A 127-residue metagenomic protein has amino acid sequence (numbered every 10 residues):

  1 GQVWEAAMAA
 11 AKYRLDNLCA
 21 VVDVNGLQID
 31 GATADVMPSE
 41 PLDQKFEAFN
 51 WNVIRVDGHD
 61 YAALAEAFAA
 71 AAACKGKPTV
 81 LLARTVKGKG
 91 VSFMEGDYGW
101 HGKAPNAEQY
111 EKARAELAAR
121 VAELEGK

Functional and structural regions predicted by a protein language model:
G1-K127: Glycine-rich ThDP/TPP pyrophosphate-binding loop and its adjacent helix/strand module within ThDP-dependent enzymes
